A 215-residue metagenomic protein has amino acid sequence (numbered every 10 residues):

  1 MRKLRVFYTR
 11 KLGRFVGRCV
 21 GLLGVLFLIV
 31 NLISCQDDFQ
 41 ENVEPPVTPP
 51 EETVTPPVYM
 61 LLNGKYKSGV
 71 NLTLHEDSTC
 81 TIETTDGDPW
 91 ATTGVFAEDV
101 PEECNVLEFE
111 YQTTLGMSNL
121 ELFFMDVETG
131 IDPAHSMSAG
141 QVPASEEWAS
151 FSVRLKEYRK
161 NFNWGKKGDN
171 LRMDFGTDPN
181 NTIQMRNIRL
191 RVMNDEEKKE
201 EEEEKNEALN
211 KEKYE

Functional and structural regions predicted by a protein language model:
M1-G17: N-terminal secretory signal peptides that target proteins for export/translocation
C19-N31: Bacterial N-terminal signal peptides
V30-V58, K199-E201: Bacterial Sec-dependent N-terminal signal peptides
V70-W90: Short carbohydrate-recognition loop motifs
T84-F162, P179-Q184: Extracellular ligand-binding interfaces
K160-L171: Noncatalytic modules at the cell exterior or secretory-pathway interfaces, chiefly beta-strand-rich lectin/adhesion
R172-P179: Short beta-strand-plus-loop segments that form exposed binding edges in beta-rich domains
N180-K198: Exposed low-complexity, polar/acidic, P/S/T/G-rich flexible segments that act as propeptides, protease-susceptible
